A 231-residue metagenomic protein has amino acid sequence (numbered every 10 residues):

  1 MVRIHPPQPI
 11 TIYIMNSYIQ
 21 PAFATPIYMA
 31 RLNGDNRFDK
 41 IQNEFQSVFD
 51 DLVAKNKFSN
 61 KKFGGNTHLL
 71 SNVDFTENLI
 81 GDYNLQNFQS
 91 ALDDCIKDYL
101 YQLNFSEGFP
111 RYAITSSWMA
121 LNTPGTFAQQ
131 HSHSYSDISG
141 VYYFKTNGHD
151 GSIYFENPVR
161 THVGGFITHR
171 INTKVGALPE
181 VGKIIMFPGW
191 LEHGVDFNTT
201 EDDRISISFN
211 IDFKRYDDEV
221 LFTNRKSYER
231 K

Functional and structural regions predicted by a protein language model:
M1-I4: Short, positively charged low-complexity motifs
P9: Cationic, low-complexity basic patches in intrinsically disordered or flexible, solvent-exposed regions
I14-S106, S227-R230: Non-heme Fe(II)/2-oxoglutarate
E77-I80, L103-E107, T126-Q130, Y142 (+1 more regions): Short helix-to-loop capping/linker segments positioned immediately adjacent to catalytic or ligand/cofactor-binding
A113-M186, D196, K214-R225: Catalytic core of non-heme Fe(II) oxygenases with the double-stranded beta-helix
D196-S206: Ligand-binding loop in jelly-roll beta-barrel domains
